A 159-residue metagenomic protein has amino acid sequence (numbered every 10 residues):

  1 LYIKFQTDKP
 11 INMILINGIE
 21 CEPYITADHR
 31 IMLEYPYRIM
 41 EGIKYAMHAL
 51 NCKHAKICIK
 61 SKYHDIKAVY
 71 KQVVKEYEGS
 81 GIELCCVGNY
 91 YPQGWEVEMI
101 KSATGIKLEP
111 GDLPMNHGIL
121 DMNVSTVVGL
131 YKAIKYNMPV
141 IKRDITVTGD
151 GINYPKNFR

Functional and structural regions predicted by a protein language model:
L1-I11: N-terminal glycine-rich phosphate/pyrophosphate-binding loops that anchor nucleotide-derived ligands and cofactors
I3-F5, K53-R159: Hydrophobic alpha-helical positions that pack around
N12-M13, H54: Structural motif
I14-D28, G151: Gly-rich Lys/Arg/Thr-decorated short loops/hinges at beta-loop-alpha junctions or inter-strand turns that position
C21-E22, Y45-N51, K56-S61: Short connector loops at secondary-structure junctions
T26-H29, K156-F158: A short secondary-structure junction signal
D28-L33, C58: Metallocofactor- and cofactor-centric catalytic cores in central/energy metabolism, strongly enriched
L33-L50: Histidine-anchored nucleotide/phosphate-binding helix
